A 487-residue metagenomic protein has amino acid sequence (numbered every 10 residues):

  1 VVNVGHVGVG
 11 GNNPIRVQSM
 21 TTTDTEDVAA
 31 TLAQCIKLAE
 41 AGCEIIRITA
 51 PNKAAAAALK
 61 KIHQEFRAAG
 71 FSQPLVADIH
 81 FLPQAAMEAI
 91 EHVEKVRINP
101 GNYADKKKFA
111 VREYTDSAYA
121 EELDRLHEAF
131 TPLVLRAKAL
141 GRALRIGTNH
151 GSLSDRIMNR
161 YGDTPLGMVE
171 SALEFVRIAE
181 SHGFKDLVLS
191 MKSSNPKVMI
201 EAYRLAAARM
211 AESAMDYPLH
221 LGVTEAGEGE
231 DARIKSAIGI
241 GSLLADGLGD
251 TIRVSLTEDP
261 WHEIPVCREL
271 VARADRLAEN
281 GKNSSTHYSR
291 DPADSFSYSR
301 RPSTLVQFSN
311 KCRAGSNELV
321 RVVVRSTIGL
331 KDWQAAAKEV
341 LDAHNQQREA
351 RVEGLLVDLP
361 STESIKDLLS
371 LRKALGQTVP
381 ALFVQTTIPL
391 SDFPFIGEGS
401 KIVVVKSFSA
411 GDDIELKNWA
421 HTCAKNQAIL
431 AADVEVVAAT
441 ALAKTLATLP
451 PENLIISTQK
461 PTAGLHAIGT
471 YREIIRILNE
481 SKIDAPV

Functional and structural regions predicted by a protein language model:
V1-S19, V134-L140, R276-Q334: N-terminal amphipathic alpha-helix/helix-capping segment at the start of soluble metabolic enzymes
N3-Q18, T23-G42, I46, N52-A54 (+1 more regions): N-terminal glycine-rich anion-binding loops that anchor highly charged ligand groups
V17, D78, I146, L189 (+1 more regions): Conserved, mostly hydrophobic/aromatic
T22-D24, G227, D231, T327-G329 (+1 more regions): Short, glycine-rich nucleotide/cofactor-binding loops
T22-T23, P51, F81, S194 (+1 more regions): Structured loop/turn residues at secondary-structure junctions
V28, C43-E174, V306, C312 (+1 more regions): Active-site beta->alpha loop and helix N-cap motifs at the rims of alpha/beta catalytic domains
Y114-F130, L135, D155-S309, G397-S400 (+1 more regions): Catalytic alpha/beta core domains of metabolic enzymes, predominantly
